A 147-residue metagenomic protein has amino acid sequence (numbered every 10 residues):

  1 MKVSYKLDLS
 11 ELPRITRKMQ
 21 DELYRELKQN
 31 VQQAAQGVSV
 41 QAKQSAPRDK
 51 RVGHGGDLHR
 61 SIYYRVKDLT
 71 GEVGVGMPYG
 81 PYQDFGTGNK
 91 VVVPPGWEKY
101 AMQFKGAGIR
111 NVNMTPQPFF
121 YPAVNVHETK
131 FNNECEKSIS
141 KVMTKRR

Functional and structural regions predicted by a protein language model:
M1-G80, V92-R147: Short, Lys/Arg-rich flexible segments
Q83-G86: Short, conserved beta-strand/beta-arch hydrophobic-aromatic motifs that form part of recognition grooves or interface
G88-K90: Short intrinsically disordered coil segments
